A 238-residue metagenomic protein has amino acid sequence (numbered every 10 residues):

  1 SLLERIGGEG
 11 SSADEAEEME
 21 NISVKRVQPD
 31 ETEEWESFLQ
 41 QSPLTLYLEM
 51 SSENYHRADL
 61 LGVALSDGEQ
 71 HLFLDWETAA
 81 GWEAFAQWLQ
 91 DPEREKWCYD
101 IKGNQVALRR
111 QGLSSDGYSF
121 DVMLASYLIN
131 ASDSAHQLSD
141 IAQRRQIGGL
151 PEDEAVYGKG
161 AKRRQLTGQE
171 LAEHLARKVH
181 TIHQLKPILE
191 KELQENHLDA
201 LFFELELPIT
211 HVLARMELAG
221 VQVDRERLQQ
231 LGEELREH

Functional and structural regions predicted by a protein language model:
S1-W88: Long, highly charged low-complexity segments
L3-I6, I129, G232: A general structural motif at alpha-helix termini
G8-E15, D133-I141, E233-H238: Compositionally biased, low-complexity linear motifs
E20-V24, A64-E195, F202-L213: Active-site-proximal helix-loop-helix substrate-binding element of RNase H-like nuclease domains
L46-E49, S66-G68, Y99-D100, A219 (+2 more regions): Generic beta-strand/beta-sheet core signal
L201-H238: Extended, well-ordered alpha-helical scaffold/bundle regions in very large, multi-domain proteins
